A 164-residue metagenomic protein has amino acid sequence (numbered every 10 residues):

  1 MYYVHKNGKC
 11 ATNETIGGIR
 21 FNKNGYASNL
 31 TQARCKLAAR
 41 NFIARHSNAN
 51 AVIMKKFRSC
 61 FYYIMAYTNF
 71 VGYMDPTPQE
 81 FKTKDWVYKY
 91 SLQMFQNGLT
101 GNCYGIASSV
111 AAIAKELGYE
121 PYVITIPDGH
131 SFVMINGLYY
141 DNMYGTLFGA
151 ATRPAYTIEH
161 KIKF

Functional and structural regions predicted by a protein language model:
M1-L37, I126-P127, F132-G137, T152 (+1 more regions): Extracellular adhesion/carbohydrate-binding repeat motifs centered on closely spaced tryptophans
Y2-Y3, F61-Y63, F70, Y104 (+1 more regions): Aromatic side chains
R34-F95: Secondary-structure boundary elements
N50, T100, A150: Flexible, glycine- and charge-enriched loops at secondary-structure boundaries
Y73-S131: Active-site neighborhood of thiol-dependent amide/isopeptide-bond enzymes
G105-K163: Hydrophobic/aromatic-rich core segments of domains that either
